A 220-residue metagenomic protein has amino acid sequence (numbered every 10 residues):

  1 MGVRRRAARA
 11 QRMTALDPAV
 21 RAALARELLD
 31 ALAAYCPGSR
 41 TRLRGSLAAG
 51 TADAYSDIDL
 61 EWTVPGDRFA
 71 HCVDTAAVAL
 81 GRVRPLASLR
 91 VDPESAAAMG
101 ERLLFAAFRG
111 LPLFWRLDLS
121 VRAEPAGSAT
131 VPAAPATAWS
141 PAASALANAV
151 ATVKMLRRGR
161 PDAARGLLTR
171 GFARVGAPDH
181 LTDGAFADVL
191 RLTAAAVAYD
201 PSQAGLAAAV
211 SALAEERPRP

Functional and structural regions predicted by a protein language model:
M1-M13, P220: Actinobacteria-biased recognition of intrinsically disordered, low-complexity terminal regions
A8-C36, L47, W62-R116: Metal-dependent nucleotidyltransferase catalytic core
R42-R44: Solvent-exposed beta-strand sheet faces enriched in polar/charged residues
A49-Y55: Short glycine-biased active-site loop of nucleotidyltransferases that positions the nucleotide triphosphate and helps
D59: Acidic Asp/Glu-based divalent-cation binding sites
P112-P132: Acidic, glycine- and histidine-enriched catalytic cores of nucleic acid- and nucleotide-handling enzymes, centered on
P132-P220: Conserved nucleotidyltransferase catalytic core and NTase-mimicking acidic/glycine-rich helix/loop elements in nucleic
